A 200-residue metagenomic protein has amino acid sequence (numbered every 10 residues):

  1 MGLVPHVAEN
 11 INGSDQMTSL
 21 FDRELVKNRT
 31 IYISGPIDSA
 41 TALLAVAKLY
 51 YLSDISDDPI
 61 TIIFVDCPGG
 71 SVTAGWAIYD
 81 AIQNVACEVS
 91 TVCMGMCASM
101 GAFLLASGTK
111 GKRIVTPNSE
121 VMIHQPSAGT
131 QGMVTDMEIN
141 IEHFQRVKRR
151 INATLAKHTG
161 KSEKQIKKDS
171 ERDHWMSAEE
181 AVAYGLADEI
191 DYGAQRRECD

Functional and structural regions predicted by a protein language model:
M1-D200: Terminal-region recognition feature
